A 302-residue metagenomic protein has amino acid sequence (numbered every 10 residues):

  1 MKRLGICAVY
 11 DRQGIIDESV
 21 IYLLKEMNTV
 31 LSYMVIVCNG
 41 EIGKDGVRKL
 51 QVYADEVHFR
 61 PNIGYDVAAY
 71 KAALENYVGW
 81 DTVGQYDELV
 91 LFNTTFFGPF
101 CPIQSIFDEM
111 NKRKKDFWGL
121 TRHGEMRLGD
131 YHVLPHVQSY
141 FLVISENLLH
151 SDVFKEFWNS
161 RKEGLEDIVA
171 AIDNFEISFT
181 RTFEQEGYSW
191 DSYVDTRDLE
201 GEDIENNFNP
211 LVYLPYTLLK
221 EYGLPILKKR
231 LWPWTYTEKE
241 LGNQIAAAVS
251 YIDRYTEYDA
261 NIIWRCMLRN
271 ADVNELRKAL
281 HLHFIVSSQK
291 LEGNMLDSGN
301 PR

Functional and structural regions predicted by a protein language model:
M1-R302: ER/Golgi luminal nucleotide-sugar-dependent glycosyltransferases, focusing on the catalytic module
